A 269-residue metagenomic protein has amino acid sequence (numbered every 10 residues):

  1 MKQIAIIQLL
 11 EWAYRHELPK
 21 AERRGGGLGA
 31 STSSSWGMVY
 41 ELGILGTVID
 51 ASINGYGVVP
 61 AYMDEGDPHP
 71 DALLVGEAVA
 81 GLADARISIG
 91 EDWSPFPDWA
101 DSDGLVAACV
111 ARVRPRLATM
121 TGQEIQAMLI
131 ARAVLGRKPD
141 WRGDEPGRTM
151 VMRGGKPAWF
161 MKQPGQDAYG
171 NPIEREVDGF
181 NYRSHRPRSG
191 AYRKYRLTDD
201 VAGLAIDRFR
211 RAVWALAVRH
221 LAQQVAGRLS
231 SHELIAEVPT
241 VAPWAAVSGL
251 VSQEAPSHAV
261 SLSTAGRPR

Functional and structural regions predicted by a protein language model:
M1-M120, P139-W159, Q163-R269: N-terminal interaction/assembly modules
T121-R142: Short amphipathic alpha helix immediately N-terminal
